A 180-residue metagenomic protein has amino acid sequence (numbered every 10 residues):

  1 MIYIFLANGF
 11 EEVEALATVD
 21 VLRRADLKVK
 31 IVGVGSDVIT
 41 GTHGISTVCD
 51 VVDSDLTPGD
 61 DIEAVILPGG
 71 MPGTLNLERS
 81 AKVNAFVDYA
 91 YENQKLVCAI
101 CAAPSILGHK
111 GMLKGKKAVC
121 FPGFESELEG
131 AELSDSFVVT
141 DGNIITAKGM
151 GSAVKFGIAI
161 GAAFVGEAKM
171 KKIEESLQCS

Functional and structural regions predicted by a protein language model:
M1-L96, I106-H109, E127-D135, T146-S180: Extended, subdomain-level signal for the structured scaffold at the beginning of enzyme domains
I100-C101: Short, thiol/selenol-centered motifs that function as redox-active sites or metal-ligating centers
L113-V138: A conserved active-site-flanking secondary-structure segment within enzyme catalytic domains
V139-I144: Beta-strand-turn-beta hairpins that frame and shape the catalytic cleft of phosphate-ester-processing enzymes
